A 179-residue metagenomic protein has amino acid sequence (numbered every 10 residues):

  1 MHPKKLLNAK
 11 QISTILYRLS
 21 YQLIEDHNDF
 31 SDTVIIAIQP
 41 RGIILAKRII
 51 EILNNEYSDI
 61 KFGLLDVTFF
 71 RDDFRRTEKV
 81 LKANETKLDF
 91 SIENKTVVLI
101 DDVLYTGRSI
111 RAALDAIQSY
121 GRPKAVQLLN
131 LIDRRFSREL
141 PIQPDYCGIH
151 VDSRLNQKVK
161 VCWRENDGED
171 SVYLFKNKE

Functional and structural regions predicted by a protein language model:
M1-S31: Active-site-facing substrate-recognition patch
D29-Q39: Short glycine-rich phosphate-binding loop at a beta-alpha junction
D32, K61, T96, A125-L128: Residues at the starts of beta-strands that form the adenosine-phosphate
N54, L88-F90, H150-V151: Short secondary-structure boundary/capping segments
D59-T96: Short, glycine/charge-rich flexible loops or terminal/linker lids adjacent to PRPP-binding catalytic cores
L88-Y120: Internal catalytic-core helix/loop-beta-alpha segment that presents or stabilizes conserved functional determinants
D115-E179: PRPP-dependent phosphoribosyltransferase catalytic core
